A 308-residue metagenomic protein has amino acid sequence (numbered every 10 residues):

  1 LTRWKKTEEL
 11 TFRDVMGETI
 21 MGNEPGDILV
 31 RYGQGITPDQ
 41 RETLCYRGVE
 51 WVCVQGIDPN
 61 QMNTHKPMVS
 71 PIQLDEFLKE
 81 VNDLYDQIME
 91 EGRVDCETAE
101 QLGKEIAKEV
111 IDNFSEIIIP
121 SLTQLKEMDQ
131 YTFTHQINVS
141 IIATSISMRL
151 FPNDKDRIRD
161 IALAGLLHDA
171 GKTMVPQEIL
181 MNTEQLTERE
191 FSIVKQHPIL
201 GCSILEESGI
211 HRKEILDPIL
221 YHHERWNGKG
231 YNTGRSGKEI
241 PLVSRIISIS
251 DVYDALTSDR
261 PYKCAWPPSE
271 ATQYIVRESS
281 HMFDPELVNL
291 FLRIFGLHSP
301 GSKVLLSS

Functional and structural regions predicted by a protein language model:
L1-I106, A265-S308: Terminal helices and disordered tails flanking the catalytic cores of nucleotide-processing hydrolases
T11, I20, D27, I158 (+4 more regions): N-terminal hydrophobic or amphipathic segments with adjacent small-residue motifs that include Sec signal peptides
G17-G22, L180-M181, S250: A short alpha-helix capping/helix-coil boundary motif
N60-K195, C202-R212: Acidic/His-rich, divalent-metal-binding segments that scaffold phosphate/diphosphate chemistry
V139, L163-M174, N182, L186-S203 (+2 more regions): Alpha-helical scaffolding flanking metal-ion-dependent phosphate/phosphodiester catalytic sites
